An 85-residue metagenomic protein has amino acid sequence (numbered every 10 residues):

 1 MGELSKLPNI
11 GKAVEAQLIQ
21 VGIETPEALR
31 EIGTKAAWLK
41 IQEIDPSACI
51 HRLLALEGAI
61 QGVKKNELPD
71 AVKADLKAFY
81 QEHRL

Functional and structural regions predicted by a protein language model:
M1-P8: Sterile Alpha Motif
G2, I19, W38-Q42: Hydrophobic, well-ordered beta-alpha structural blocks that scaffold small-molecule cofactor pockets
A13-V21, A36: Catalytic DNA-binding helix-loop module of base-excision-repair DNA glycosylases/AP lyases
E31-G33: Short alpha-helical DNA-recognition segment
W38-N66: Alpha-helical interaction/regulatory segments in DNA maintenance proteins
A55-L85: C-terminal structural segments of small proteins and small subunits
